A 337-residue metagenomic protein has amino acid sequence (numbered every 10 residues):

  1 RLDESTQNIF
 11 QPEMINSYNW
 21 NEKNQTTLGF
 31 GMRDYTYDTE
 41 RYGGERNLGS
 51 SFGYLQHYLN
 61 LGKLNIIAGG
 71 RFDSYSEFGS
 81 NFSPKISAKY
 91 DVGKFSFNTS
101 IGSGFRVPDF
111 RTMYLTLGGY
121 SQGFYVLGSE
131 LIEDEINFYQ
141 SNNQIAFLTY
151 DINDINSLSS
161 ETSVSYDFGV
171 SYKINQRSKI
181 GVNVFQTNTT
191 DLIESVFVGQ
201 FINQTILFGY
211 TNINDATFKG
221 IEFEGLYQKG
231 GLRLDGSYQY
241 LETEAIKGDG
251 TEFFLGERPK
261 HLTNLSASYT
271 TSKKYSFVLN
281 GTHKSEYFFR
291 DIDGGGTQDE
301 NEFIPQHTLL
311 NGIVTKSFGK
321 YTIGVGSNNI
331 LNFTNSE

Functional and structural regions predicted by a protein language model:
R1, N98, E130-F208, T217 (+1 more regions): Membrane-embedded beta-barrel scaffold of Gram-negative outer-membrane proteins
R1-D3, D38-E45, F78-P84, R111-T116 (+6 more regions): Outer-membrane beta-barrel translocator domains and adjoining extracellular loop/strand segments of Gram-negative
R1-F78, D91, G181, Q228-S237: Face-selective signature of the C-terminal outer-membrane beta-barrel domain
T6-F10, N47-S51, S80-F82, T162-Y166 (+6 more regions): Residues that define the transmembrane beta-barrel architecture of outer-membrane proteins
P12-Y18, L55-L59, I86-Y90, F168-Y172 (+6 more regions): Residues on the lipid-exposed face of transmembrane beta-strands in outer-membrane beta-barrel proteins
E22-K23, K63, K173-T190, G199-I292: Gram-negative outer-membrane beta-barrel transporters
M32-D38, L61-K63, G70-S76, V92-K94 (+10 more regions): Transmembrane beta-strands of outer-membrane beta-barrel pores
K89, G102, Q239, F254-E337: Conserved C-terminal beta-signal and adjacent last beta-strands/turns of outer-membrane beta-barrel proteins
